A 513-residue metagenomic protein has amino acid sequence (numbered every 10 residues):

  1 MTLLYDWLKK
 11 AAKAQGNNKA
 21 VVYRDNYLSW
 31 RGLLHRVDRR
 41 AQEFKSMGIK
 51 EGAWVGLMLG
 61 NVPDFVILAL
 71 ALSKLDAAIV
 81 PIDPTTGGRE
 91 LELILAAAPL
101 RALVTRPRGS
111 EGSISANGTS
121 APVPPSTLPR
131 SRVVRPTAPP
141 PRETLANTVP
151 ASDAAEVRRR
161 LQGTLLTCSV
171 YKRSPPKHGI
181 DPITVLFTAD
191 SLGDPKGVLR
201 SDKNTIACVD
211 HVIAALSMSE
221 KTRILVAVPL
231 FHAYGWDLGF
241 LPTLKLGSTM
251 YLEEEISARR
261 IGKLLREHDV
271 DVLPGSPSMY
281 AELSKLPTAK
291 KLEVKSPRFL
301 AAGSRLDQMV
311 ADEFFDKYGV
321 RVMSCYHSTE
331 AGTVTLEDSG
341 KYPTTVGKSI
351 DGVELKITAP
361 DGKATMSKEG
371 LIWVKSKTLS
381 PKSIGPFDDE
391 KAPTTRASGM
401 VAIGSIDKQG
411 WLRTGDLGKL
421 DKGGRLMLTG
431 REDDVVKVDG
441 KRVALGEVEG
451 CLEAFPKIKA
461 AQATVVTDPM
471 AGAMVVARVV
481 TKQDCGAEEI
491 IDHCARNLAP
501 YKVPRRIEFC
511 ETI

Functional and structural regions predicted by a protein language model:
L4, K9, K19-G48, A53-V62 (+4 more regions): Conserved AMP-binding/adenylate-forming core of the ANL superfamily
N17, C168-F187, D194, S217-R223: Conserved pre-ATP/AMP-binding loop-to-beta segment of ANL
S29-R31, I183-A207: Conserved AMP-binding A3 loop
T86, L273, S376, K408-G410 (+2 more regions): AMP-binding/adenylate-forming catalytic core of the ANL superfamily
V104-G179, D194, I206: ANL superfamily adenylate-forming
I206-R223, F231-V272, L286: Conserved AMP-binding/adenylation subdomain of ANL enzymes
D271-G275, S284-T344, E354-K356: Gly/Ser/Thr-rich phosphate-binding loop
T345-G352, G362-Q409, K441-V443, C485: Conserved ATP/PPi-binding loop(s) of AMP-dependent carboxylate-activating enzymes
